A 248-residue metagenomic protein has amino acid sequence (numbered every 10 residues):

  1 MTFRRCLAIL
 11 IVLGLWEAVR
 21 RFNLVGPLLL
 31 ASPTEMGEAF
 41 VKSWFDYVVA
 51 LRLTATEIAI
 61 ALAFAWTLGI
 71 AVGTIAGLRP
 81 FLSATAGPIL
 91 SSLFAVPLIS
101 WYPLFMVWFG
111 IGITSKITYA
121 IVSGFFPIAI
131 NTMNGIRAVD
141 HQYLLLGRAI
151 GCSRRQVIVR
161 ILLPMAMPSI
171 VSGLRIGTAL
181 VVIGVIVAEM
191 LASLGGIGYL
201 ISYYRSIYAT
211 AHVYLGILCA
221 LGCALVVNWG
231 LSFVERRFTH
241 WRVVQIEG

Functional and structural regions predicted by a protein language model:
T2, R21-W66: Periplasmic/extracellular loop-to-transmembrane helix junction in inner-membrane transport proteins
F3, L7, I11-L15, V48 (+6 more regions): Hydrophobic alpha-helical transmembrane segments of multipass integral membrane proteins, especially permease/channel
V49-E57, V107-I128, V171, H212-I217: Loop-to-helix entry region at the N-terminal start of transmembrane alpha-helices in multi-pass membrane transporters
A71-V107, A120, I130-R137, L145: Cytoplasmic-entry segments and transmembrane alpha-helices of multi-pass inner-membrane transporters
P80, P168, S172, Y214-G248: C-terminal transmembrane helix and the adjacent membrane-cytosol boundary/short C-terminal tail of inner/organellar
V107, I136, I183-A220, T239 (+1 more regions): Glycine-rich helix-loop "coupling/hinge" segments at transmembrane-helix boundaries in multipass transporters
T118, V122, R154-A188, L215: Transmembrane alpha-helices
I136-Q142, L146-A166, S206: Short helix-to-coil transition segments within interhelical loops that connect adjacent transmembrane helices
